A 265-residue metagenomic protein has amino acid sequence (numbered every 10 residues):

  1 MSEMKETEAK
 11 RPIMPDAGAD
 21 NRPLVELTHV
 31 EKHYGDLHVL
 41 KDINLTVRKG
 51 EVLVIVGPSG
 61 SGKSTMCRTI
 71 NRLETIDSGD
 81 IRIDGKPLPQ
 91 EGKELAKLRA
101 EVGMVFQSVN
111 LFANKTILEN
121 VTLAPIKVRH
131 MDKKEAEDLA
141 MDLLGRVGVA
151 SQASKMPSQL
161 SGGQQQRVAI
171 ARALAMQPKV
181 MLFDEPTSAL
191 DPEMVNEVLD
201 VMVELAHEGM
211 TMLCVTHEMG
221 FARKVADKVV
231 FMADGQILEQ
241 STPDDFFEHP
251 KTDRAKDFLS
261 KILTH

Functional and structural regions predicted by a protein language model:
S2-D20: Pre-NBD coupling/linker segments of ABC/ABC-like ATPases
S2-E3, A233, Q240, D244-H265: C-terminal boundary and immediately downstream tail of ABC-type ATPase nucleotide-binding domains
M14, D20-P243: ABC family nucleotide-binding domain
